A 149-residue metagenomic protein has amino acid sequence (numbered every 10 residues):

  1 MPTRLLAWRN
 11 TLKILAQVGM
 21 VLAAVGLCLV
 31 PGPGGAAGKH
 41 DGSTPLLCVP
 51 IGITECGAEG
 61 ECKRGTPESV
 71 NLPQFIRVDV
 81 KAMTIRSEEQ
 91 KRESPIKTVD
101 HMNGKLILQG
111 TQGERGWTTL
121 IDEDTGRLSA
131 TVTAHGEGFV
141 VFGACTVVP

Functional and structural regions predicted by a protein language model:
L5-V21: Bacterial N-terminal signal peptides that target proteins for export
G34-G38: Boundary at the C-terminal end of the N-terminal hydrophobic targeting segment
G42-A82: Short, solvent-exposed loop/hinge segments that bridge or flank secondary-structure elements
Q74-I76, G116-E123, G143-T146: Hydrophobic/aromatic beta-strand elements that line small-molecule binding cavities or substrate pockets in beta-rich
V80-W117: Contiguous, well-ordered beta-strand patches that form the walls/edges of small beta-barrel/beta-sandwich domains
L120, S129-F139: Short, exposed beta-strand-loop hairpins at the edges of beta-sheets in extracellular/periplasmic proteins
E137-P149: C-terminal partner/receptor-binding element of secreted or periplasmic proteins
